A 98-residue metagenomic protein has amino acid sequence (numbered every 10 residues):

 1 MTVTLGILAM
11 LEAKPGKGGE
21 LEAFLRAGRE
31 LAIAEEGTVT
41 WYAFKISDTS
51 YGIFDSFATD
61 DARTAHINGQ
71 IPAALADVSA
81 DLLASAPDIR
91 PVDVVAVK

Functional and structural regions predicted by a protein language model:
M1-G6, M10-E12, V39-S50, A74-K98: Glycine-rich beta-strand-turn "strand-cap" elements at beta-sheet edges
L11-E22: Short, surface-exposed ligand-recognition loops at beta-strand->loop->(often short) alpha-helix junctions that present
K14-G16, I46, A58-D60: Short coil/turn motifs at secondary-structure junctions
G18-E20, A62, K98: Intrinsically disordered, low-complexity acidic/polar segments
A27-V39, S56-R90: An amphipathic, aromatic/His-enriched active-site/gating alpha helix that lines ligand/cofactor pockets
